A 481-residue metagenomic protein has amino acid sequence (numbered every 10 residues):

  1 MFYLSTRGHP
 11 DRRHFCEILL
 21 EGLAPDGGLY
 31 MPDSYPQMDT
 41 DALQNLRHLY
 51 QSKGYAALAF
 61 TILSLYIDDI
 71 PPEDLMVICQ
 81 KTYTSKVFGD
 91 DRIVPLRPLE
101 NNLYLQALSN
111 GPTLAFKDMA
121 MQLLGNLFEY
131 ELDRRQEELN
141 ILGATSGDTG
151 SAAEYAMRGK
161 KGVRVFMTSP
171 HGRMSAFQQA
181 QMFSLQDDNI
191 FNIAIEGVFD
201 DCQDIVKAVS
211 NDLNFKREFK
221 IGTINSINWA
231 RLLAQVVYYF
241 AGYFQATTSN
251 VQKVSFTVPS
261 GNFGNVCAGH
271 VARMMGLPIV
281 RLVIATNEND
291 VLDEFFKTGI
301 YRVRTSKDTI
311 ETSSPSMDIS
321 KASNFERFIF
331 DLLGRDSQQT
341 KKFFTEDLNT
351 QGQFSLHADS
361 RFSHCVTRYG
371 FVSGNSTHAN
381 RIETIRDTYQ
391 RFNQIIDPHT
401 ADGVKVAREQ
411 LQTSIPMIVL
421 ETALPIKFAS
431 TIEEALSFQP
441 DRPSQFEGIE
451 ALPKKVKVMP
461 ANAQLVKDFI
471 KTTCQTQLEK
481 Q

Functional and structural regions predicted by a protein language model:
M1-Q481: PLP-dependent amino-acid enzyme catalytic core
